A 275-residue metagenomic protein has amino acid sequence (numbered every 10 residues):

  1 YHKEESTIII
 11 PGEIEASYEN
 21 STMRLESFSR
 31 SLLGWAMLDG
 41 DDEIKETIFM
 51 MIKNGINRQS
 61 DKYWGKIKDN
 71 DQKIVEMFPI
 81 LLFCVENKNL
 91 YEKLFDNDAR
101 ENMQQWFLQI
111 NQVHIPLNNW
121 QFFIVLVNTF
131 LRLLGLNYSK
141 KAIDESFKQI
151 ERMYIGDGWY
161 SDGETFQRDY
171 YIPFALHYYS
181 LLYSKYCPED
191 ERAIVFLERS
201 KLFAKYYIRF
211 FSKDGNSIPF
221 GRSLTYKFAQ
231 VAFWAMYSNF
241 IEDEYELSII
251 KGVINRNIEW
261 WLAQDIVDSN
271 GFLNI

Functional and structural regions predicted by a protein language model:
Y1-E26, E46, M50: Low-complexity, Ser/Thr/Pro/Gly-enriched N-terminal "stalk/linker" regions
Y18, T22, I194, S248: Charge-dense, low-complexity intrinsically disordered segments
R24-S29, L33-L38, K45-K201, R209-S238: Aromatic-lined, polymer-binding surfaces characteristic of secreted/periplasmic polysaccharide-degrading enzymes
K201-I275: Non-catalytic carbohydrate-binding regions of carbohydrate-active enzymes
